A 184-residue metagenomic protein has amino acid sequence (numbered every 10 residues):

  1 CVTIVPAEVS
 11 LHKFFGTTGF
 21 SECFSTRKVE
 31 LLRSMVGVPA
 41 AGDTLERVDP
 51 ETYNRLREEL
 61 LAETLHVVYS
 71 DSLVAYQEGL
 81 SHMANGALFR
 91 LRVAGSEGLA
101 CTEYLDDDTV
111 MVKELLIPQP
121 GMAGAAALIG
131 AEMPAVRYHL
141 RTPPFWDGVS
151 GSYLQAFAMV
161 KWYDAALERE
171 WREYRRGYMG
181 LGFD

Functional and structural regions predicted by a protein language model:
C1-T18: Active-site-proximal cofactor/substrate-binding loop regions of enzyme domains
L11-K13, L80-G86, E170: Short, mixed-charge, low-aromatic patches
K13-P39, Y104, E114-P120, A127-D184: Active-site/acyl-donor-binding loops of N-acyltransferases
T18-T109: Amide-forming acyltransferase catalytic core, primarily the GNAT-like/NAT-type and related acyltransferase folds
P50, Q119-M122: Residues at or immediately preceding the N-termini of alpha-helices
L56, G124-A125: Hydrophobic side chains in well-ordered alpha-helices
